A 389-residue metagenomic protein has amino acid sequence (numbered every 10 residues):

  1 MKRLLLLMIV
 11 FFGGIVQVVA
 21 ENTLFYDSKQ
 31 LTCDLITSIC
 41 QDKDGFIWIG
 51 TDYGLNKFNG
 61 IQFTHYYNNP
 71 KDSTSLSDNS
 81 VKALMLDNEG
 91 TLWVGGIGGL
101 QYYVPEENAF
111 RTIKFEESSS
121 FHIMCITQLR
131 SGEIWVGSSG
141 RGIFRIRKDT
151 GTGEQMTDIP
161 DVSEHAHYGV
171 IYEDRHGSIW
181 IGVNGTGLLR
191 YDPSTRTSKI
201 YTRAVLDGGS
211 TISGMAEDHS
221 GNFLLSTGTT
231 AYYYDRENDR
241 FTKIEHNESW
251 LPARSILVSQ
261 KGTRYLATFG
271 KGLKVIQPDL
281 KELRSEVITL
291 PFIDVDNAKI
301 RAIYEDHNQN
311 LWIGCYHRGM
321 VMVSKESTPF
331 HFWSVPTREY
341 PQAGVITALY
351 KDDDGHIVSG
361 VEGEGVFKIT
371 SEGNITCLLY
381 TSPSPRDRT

Functional and structural regions predicted by a protein language model:
M1-T389: Carboxylate-rich, polar loop motifs that coordinate divalent cations or form catalytic acidic clusters
